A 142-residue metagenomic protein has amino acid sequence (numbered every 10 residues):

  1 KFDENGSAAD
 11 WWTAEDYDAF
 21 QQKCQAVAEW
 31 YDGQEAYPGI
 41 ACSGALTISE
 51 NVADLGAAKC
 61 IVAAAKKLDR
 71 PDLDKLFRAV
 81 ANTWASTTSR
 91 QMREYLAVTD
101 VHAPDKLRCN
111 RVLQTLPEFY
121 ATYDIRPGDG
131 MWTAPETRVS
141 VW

Functional and structural regions predicted by a protein language model:
K1-W142: Zinc-dependent metallohydrolase catalytic domains
